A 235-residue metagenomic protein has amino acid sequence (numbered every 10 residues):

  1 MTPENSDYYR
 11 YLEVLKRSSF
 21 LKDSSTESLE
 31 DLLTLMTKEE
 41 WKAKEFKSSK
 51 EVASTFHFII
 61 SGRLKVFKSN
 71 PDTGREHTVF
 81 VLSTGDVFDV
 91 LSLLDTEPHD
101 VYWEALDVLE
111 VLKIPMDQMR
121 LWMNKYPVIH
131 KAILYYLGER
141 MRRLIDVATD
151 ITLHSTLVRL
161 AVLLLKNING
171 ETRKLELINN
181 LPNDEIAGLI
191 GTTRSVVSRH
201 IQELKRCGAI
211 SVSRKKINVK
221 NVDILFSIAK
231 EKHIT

Functional and structural regions predicted by a protein language model:
M1-K42, S92-L93: Cyclic nucleotide-binding regulatory module and flanking cytosolic helices
K42, I60-S61, S83, D107: A cytosolic small-molecule/anion-sensing beta-strand core signal
K44-V52: Short phosphate-coordinating micro-motif centered on Lys-Gly-acidic
S54-F67, T84-G85: Glycine- and acidic-residue-biased ligand/ion/polar-headgroup-sensing regions
T78-G138: Cyclic-nucleotide recognition modules
N124-G191: Polybasic "coupling" helices that flank or enter modular domains
N167-T235: Phosphate-/nucleic-acid-contacting segments
